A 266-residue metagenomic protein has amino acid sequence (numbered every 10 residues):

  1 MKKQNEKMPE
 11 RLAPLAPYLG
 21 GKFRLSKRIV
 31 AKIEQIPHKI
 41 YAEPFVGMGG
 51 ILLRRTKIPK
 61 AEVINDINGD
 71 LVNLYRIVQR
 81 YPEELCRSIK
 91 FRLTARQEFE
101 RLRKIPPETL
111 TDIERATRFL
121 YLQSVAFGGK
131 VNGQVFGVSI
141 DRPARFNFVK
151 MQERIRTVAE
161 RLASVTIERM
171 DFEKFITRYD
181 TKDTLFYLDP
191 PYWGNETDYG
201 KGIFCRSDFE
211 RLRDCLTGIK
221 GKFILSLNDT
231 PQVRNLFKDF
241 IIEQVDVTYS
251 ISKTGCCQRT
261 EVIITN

Functional and structural regions predicted by a protein language model:
M1-Q4, C205-N266: Long, positively charged, glycine-interspersed low-complexity recognition regions
K2-K39, Q79-T197, R211-D214, G218 (+2 more regions): SAM-dependent nucleic-acid methyltransferase catalytic core
E43-V46: Class I SAM-dependent methyltransferase "Motif I" SAM/SAH-binding loop
M48-P59: Conserved SAM-binding loop of SAM-dependent methyltransferases across substrates and taxa, primarily the Class I
A61-V63: Short beta-strand element of Class I
N68: Conserved SAM/SAH-binding beta-strand->alpha-helix loop
V72: Short alpha-helix immediately C-terminal to the canonical SAM-binding loop
Y75: Conserved SAM-binding loop
